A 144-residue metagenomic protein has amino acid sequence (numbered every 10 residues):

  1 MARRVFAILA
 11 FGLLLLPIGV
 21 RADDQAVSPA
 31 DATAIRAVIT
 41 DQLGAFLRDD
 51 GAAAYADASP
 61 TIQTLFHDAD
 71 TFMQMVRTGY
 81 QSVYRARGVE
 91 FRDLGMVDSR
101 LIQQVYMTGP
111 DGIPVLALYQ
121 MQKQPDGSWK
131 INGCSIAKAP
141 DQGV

Functional and structural regions predicted by a protein language model:
M1-I8: Bacterial N-terminal signal peptides that target proteins for export
I8-P17: Bacterial N-terminal signal peptides
V20-R48: Short, low-complexity N-terminal intrinsically disordered segments enriched in polar/charged residues
D23-P29, D41, G79, D93 (+1 more regions): Acidic, low-complexity intrinsically disordered segments
A26, T33-A37, G51-D98: Short solvent-exposed beta->alpha transition segments
D93-V144: Exposed beta-sheet edge and beta->alpha loop/turn motif
